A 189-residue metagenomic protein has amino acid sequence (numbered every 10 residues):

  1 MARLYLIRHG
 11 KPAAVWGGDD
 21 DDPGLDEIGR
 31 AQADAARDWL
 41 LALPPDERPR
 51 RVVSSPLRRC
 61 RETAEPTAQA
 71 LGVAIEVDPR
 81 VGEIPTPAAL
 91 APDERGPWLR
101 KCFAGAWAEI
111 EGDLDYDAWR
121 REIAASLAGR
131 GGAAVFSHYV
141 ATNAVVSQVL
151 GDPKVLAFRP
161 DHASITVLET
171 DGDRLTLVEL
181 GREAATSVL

Functional and structural regions predicted by a protein language model:
M1, V73-E76, E83-P97, G129 (+1 more regions): Acidic, low-complexity terminal tails and accessory targeting/binding regions of phosphate-metabolizing enzymes
A2-V77, G105-E109: Active-site-proximal alpha-helix that buttresses catalytic centers in soluble enzyme cores
L4, R50, G129-V140: Generic beta-sheet signal
P12, A141-T142: Short active-site segment of divalent metal-dependent hydrolases/proteases that encodes the spacing between
G29-A33, Y116-W119, V135: Conserved anionic group-binding/transfer micro-motifs
D34-L41, R120-A128: Generic structural signal for well-ordered alpha-helical scaffold segments
P66, A144, Q148: Active-site signature of alpha/beta-hydrolase-fold catalytic machinery across serine- and Asp/Cys-nucleophile hydrolases
P97-A118: Short glycine/proline- and acidic residue-enriched helix-loop micro-motifs that form flexible lids or anion-recognition
